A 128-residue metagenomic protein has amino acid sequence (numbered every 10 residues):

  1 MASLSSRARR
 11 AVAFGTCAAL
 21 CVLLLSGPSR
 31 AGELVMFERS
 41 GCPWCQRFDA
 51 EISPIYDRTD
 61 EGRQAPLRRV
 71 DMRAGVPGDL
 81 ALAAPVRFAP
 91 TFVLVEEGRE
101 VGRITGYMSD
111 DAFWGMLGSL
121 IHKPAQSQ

Functional and structural regions predicted by a protein language model:
A2-T16: Bacterial N-terminal signal peptides that target proteins for export
T16-A19, S29: Cleavable N-terminal signal peptides
L25-A31: Sec/Tat signal peptide C-region and signal peptidase I cleavage site
E33, E38-W44, F88: Short pre-active-site segment immediately N-terminal to redox-active cysteine/selenocysteine motifs in thiol-based
F37, D60-P77: Thiol-based oxidoreductase modules, predominantly thioredoxin-like and allied folds used for disulfide exchange
C45-E61: Typically the conserved alpha-helix immediately C-terminal to a functionally engaged Cys/Sec in thioredoxin-like
F88-R103: A short, hydrophobic beta-strand/beta-hairpin element that forms part of a small beta-sheet core
S109-Q128: Thiol-/selenol-based redox modules, centered on thioredoxin-like and closely related oxidoreductase domains
